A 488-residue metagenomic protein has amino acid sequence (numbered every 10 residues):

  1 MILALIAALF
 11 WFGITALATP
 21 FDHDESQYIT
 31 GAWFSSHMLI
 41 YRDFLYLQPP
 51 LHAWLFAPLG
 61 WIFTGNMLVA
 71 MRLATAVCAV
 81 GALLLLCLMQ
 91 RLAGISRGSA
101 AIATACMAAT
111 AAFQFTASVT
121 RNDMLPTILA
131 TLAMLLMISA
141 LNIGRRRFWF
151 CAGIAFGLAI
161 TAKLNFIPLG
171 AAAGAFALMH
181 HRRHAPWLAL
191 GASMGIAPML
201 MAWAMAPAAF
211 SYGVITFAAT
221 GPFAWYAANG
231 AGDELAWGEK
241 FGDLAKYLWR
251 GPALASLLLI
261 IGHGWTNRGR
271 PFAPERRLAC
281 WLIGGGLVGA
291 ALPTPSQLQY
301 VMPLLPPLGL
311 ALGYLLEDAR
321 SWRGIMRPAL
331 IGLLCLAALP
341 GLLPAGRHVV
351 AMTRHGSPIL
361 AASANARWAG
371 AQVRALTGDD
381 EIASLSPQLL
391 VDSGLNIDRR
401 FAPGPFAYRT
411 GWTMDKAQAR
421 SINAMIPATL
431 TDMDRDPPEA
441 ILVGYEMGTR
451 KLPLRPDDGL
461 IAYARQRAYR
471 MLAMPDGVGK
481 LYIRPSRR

Functional and structural regions predicted by a protein language model:
A7, L73-I95, A109, L132: Transmembrane-helix motifs of polytopic, lipid-linked glycan transferases
A76, T116, D123-P126, P168 (+2 more regions): Hydrophobic/aromatic-rich transmembrane helices and adjacent perimembrane loops
L84, D243-A273, C280-L287, L312: Hydrophobic, aromatic-rich transmembrane alpha-helices and their immediate juxtamembrane boundary segments
R91-G94, A133-C151, L178, L254-F272 (+1 more regions): Membrane-interface transmembrane helices that cradle and orient dolichyl/undecaprenyl
A103-T104, L136, R147-K163, G170-L178 (+3 more regions): Membrane-interface alpha helices of multi-pass inner-membrane proteins
R145, P168-I196, H263-P271, L310 (+1 more regions): Perimembrane helix-loop-helix junctions
I167-G170, G251, I359, S363-T413 (+2 more regions): Short periplasmic/luminal acceptor-recognition loop of GT-C membrane glycosyltransferases, typified by
P186-A227, V288, L292, P340: Membrane-lumen/periplasm interface segments of specific transmembrane helices in polyprenyl phosphate-linked
